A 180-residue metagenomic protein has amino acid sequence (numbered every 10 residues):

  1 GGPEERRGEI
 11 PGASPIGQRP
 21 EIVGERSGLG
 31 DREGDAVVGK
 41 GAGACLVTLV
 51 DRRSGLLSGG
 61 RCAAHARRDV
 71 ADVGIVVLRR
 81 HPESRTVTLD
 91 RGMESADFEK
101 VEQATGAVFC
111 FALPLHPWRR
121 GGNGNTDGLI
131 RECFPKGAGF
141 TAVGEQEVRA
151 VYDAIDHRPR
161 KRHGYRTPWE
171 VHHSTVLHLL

Functional and structural regions predicted by a protein language model:
G1-L46: Mobile-element integrase/transposase regions, centering on the N-terminal DNA-binding/Zn-coordinating module
I10, L29, L56-L57, R61 (+1 more regions): Cationic, amphipathic, low-complexity alpha-helical segments enriched in hydrophobics plus arginine/proline
D35, L49, G55, G74 (+4 more regions): Mobile genetic element proteins and their domesticated derivatives, centered on retroelements and DNA transposons
D35, P82-D97, P114-L115: Acidic/histidine-rich, metal-coordinating catalytic segments
V38-A42, G59-P82: Active-site beta-loop-alpha junctions of metal-dependent nucleic acid enzymes, especially the RNase H-like/DDE
A44, D97-K100, G122: Short, well-ordered secondary-structure micro-motifs
L46, H81, T88, F111-A112 (+1 more regions): Polytopic alpha-helical membrane proteins, predominantly small-molecule transporters/carriers
E102-F109, L113-L180: Charged alpha-helix within mobile-element recombinases
